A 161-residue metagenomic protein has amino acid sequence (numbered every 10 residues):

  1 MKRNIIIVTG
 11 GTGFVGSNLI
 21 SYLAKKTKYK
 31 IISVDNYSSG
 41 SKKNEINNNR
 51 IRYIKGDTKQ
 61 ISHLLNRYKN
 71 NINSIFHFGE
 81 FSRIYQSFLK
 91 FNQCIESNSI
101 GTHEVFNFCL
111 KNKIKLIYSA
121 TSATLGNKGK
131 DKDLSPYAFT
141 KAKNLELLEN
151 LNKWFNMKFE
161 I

Functional and structural regions predicted by a protein language model:
M1-I161: N-terminal Rossmann-like NAD(P)+-binding domain of SDR-like oxidoreductases, especially those catalyzing
